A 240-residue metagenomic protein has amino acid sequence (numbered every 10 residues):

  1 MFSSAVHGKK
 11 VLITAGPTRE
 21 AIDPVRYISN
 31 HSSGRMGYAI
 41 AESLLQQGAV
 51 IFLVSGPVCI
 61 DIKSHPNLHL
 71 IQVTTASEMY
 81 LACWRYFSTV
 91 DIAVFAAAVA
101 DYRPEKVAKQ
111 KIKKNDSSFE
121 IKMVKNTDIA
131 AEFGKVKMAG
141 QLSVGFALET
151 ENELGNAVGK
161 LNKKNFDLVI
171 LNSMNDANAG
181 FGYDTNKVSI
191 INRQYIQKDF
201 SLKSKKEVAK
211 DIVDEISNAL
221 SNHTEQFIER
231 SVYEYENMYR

Functional and structural regions predicted by a protein language model:
S4, M138, E153-R240: Glycine-rich phosphate/adenylate-binding loop
A5-T75: Glycine-rich phosphate/diphosphate-binding loop of Rossmann-like nucleotide-binding domains
K9-V11, Q141, N186: Nucleotide donor/acceptor-binding cores
R26-S29, P66-L68, V107-K111, V158-K160 (+1 more regions): Short, glycine/charged-enriched secondary-structure capping and boundary segments
S29-Q47, I112-A130, N165-L171, D199-L202 (+3 more regions): Gly/Ser/Thr-rich active-site loops/lids in small-molecule metabolic enzymes that frequently grip phosphoryl groups
T74-A147, E151-N178: Glycine-rich phosphate-binding loop
